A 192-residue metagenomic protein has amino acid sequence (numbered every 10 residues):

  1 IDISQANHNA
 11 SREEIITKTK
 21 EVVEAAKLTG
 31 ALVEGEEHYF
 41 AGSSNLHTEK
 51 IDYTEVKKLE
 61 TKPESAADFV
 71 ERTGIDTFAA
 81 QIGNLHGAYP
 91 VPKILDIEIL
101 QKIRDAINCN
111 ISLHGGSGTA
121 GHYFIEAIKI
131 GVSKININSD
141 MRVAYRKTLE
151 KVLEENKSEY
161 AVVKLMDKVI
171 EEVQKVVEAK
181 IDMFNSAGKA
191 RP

Functional and structural regions predicted by a protein language model:
I1-A106, G121, I125-I130, V143 (+2 more regions): Alpha/beta enzyme core
E14, K58, I137, L165-E172: Catalytic cores of large soluble enzymes that bind and process phosphate-bearing ligands
V33-E34, S112-H114: Structural detector of well-ordered beta-strand residues that form the stable sheet scaffold of enzyme domains
I82, H114-S117: Short catalytic/ligand-gating loop segments at beta-alpha or beta-beta junctions within enzyme catalytic domains
N108-N110: Active-site clefts of carbohydrate-active enzymes
S112, K134-N138: Conserved active-site loop/cleft motifs that coordinate metal ions or position small ligands
G116-T119, I137: Short acidic/histidine-rich active-site segments
E150-P192: Extended, intrinsically disordered, low-complexity segments
